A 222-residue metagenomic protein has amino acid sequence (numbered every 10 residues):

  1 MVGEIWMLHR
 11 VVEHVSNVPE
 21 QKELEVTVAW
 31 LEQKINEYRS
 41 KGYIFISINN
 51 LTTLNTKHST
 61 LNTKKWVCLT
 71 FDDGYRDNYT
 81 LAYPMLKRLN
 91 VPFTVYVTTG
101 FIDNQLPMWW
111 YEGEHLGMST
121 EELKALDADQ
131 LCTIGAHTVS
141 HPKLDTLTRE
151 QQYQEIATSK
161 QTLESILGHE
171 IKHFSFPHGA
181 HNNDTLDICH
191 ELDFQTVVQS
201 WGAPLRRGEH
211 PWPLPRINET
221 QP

Functional and structural regions predicted by a protein language model:
M1-K57, N62-L69, D77, T146-P222: C-terminal active-site subregion of NodB/CE4 polysaccharide deacetylases
R10-V12, I134-P142: Histidine-centered catalytic micro-motifs
R39, P84-V91, L116-A136, H190: Acidic (Asp/Glu)-rich catalytic clusters
N90-E112: A short, conserved beta-to-alpha structural element at the edge of catalytic cores that scaffolds binding
N104-E114, H141-R149: Surface-exposed cleft-lining segments at the edges of enzyme active sites
E112-E121, E150-I156: Charged helix-capping and loop-helix junction motifs
